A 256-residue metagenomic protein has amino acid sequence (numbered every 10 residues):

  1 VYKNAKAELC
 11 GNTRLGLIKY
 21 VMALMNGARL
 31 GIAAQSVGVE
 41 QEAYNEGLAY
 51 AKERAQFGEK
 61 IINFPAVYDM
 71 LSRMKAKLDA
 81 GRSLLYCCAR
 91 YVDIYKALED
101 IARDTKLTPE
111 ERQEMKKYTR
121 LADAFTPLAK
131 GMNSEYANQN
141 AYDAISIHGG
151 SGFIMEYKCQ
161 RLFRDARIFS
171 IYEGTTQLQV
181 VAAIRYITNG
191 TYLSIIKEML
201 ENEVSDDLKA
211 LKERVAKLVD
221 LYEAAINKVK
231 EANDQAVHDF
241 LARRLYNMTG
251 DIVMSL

Functional and structural regions predicted by a protein language model:
V1-A224: Internal glycine-rich alpha/beta core junctions
A80, L84, N247-L256: Extended, well-ordered alpha-helical segments in internal regulatory regions
V229-M248: Acidic, serine/threonine- and proline-rich low-complexity regulatory regions
